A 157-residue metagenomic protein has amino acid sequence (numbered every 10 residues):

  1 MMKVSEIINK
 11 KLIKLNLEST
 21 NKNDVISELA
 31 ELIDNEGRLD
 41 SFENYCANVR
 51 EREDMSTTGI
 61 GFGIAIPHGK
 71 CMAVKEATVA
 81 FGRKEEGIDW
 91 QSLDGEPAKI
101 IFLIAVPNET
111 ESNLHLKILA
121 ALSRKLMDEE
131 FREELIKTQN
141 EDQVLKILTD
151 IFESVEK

Functional and structural regions predicted by a protein language model:
M1-K157: Cytosolic covalent-transfer regions centered on His/Cys nucleophiles that carry phosphoryl or persulfide groups
